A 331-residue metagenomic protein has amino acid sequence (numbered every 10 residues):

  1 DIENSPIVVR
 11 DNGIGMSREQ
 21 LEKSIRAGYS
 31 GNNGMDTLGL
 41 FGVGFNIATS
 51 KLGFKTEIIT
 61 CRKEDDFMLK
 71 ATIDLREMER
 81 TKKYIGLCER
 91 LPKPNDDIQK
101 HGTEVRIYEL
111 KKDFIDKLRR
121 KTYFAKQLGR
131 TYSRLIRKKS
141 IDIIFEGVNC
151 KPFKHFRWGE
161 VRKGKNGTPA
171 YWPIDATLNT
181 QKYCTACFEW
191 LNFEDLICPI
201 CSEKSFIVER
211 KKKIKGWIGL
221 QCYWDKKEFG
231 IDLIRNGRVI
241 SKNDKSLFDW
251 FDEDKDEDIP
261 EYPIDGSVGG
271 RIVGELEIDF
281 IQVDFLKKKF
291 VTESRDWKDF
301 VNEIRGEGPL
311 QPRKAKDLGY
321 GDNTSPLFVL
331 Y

Functional and structural regions predicted by a protein language model:
D1-D36: Conserved beta-strand-loop-beta-strand hairpin that lines the nucleotide-binding pocket of ATP/GTP-utilizing enzymes
I2, G15, K55, R62-D65 (+3 more regions): Conserved nucleotide-binding/hydrolysis micro-motifs of P-loop NTPases
I2-N4, K51-G53, Q99-H101, R137-K139 (+3 more regions): Short, well-ordered loop/turn elements at secondary-structure boundaries
N4, M16-E19, V43, K51 (+5 more regions): Charged, alpha-helix-enriched surfaces in structured cytosolic catalytic cores of large nucleotide-utilizing machines
V8, I47, E57, E104-R106 (+2 more regions): Structured core elements
N32-G167, T177-T180: GHKL-type ATPase core
F114-I115, R120-F124, L135, P152-H155 (+1 more regions): Charged regulatory segments coupled to nucleotide-binding catalytic modules in large multidomain enzymes
